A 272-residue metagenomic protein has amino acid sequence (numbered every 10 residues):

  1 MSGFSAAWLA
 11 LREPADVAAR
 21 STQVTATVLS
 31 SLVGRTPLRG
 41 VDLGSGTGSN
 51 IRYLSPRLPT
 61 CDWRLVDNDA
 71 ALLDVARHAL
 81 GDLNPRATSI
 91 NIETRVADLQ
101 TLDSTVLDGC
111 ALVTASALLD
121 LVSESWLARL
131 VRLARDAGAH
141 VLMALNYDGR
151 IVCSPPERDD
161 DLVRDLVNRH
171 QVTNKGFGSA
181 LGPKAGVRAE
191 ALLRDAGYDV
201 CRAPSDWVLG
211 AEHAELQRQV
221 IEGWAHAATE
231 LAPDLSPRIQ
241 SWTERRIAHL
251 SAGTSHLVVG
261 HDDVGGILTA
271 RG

Functional and structural regions predicted by a protein language model:
M1-R35, T47: Class I SAM-dependent methyltransferase Rossmann-like catalytic core, especially the SAM/SAH-binding loop
G44: Conserved S-adenosyl-L-methionine
G48-R52: Glycine-rich SAM-binding Motif I of class I
L54-T101: Class I SAM-dependent methyltransferase SAM/SAH-binding core
T114: A conserved beta-strand element that flanks and buttresses the S-adenosyl-L-methionine
L121-A134: A short, conserved alpha-helix within the catalytic core of class I
A139-P204: Conserved catalytic/acceptor-binding region of the Class I
C201-A252: C-terminal helical/coil "lid" or tail adjacent to the Rossmann-like core of SAM-dependent
